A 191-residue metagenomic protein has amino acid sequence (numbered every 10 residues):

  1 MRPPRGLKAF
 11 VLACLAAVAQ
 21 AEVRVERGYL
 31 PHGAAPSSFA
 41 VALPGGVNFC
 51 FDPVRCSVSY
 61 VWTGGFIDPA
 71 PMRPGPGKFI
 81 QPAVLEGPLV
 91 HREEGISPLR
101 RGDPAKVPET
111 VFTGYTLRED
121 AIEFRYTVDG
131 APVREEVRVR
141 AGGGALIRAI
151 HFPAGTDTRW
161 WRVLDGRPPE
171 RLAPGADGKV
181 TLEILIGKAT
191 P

Functional and structural regions predicted by a protein language model:
M1-R5: N-terminal secretory signal peptides that target proteins for export/translocation
K8-A17: Bacterial N-terminal signal peptides
A21-I147, R162-P168, G178-P191: Beta-strand-rich N-terminal accessory domains
L146-A154: Short, well-ordered beta-strand segments enriched in hydrophobic/aromatic residues
D157-R159: Short beta-strand/loop motifs in extracellular/secreted proteins, especially within beta-sandwich accessory domains
R171-L172: Low-complexity "stalk/linker" and mucin-like segments enriched in Ser/Thr/Pro/Ala/Gly
